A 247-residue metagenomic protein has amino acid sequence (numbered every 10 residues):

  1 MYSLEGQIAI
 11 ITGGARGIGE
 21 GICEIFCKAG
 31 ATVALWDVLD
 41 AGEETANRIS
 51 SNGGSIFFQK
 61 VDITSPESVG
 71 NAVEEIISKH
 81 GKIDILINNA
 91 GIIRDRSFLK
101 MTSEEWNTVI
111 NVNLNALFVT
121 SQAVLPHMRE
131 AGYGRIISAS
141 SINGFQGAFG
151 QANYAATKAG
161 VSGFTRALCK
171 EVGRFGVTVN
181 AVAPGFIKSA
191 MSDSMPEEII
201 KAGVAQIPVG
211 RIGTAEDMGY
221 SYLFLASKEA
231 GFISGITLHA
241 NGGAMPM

Functional and structural regions predicted by a protein language model:
Y2-A34: Canonical Rossmann dinucleotide-binding motif of NAD(H)/NADP(H)-dependent dehydrogenases/reductases, specifically
S3, Q146-F149, L223, S234-M247: Short C-terminal tail/terminal secondary-structure segment of NAD(P)H-dependent dehydrogenase/reductase domains
S97-F98, E105-I110, S192, G203: Substrate-binding pocket helix/loop in short-chain dehydrogenase/reductase
S121, T157, T165: Active-site helix of classical SDR
P126, K170-E171, G231: Alpha-helical segment proximal to the catalytic Tyr-Lys
S141: Residue(s) in the substrate-gating loop at a strand-loop-helix junction that position the organic substrate next
R174, A181, V204-E229, I233 (+1 more regions): C-terminal helical subdomain
